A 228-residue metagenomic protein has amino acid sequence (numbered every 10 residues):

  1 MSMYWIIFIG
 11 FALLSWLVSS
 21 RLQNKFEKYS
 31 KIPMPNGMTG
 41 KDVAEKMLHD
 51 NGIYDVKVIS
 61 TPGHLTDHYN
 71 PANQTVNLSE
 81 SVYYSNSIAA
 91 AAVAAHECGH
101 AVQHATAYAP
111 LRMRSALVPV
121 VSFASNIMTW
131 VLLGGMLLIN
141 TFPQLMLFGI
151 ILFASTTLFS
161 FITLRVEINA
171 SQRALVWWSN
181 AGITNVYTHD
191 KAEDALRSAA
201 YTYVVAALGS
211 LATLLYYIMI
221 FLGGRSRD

Functional and structural regions predicted by a protein language model:
M1-S20, N24-K25, G135, F142 (+2 more regions): Hydrophobic alpha-helical transmembrane segments of small proteolipidic membrane proteins, enriched in energy-coupled
W5, W16, W130, W177-W178: A residue-identity detector for tryptophan
I7, F11, V121-M128, L145 (+4 more regions): Hydrophobic alpha-helical transmembrane segments of polytopic
S19-F123, L158-D228: Polar-ligand-bearing catalytic/cofactor-coordination segments of membrane-embedded or membrane-tethered inner-membrane
V118-F142, W177: Post-HExxH zinc-binding segment in Zn-dependent metallohydrolases
